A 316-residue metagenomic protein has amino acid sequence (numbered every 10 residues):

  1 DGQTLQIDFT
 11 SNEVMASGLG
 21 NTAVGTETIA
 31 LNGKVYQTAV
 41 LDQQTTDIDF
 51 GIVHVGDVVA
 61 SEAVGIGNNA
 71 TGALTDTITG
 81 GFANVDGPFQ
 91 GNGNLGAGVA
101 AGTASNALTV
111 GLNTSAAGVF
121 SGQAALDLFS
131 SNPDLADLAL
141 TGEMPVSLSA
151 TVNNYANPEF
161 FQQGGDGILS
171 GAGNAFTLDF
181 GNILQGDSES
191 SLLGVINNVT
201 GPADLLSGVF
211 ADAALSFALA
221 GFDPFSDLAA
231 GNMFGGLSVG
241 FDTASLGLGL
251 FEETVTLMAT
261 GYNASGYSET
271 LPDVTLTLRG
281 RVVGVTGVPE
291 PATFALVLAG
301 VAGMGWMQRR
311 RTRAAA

Functional and structural regions predicted by a protein language model:
D1-T286: Feature for long, exposed domains in two main contexts
P289-Q308: A short, hydrophobic C-terminal helix/tail in secreted or cell-surface proteins
R311-A316: Short, charged juxtamembrane terminal tails flanking transmembrane helices
